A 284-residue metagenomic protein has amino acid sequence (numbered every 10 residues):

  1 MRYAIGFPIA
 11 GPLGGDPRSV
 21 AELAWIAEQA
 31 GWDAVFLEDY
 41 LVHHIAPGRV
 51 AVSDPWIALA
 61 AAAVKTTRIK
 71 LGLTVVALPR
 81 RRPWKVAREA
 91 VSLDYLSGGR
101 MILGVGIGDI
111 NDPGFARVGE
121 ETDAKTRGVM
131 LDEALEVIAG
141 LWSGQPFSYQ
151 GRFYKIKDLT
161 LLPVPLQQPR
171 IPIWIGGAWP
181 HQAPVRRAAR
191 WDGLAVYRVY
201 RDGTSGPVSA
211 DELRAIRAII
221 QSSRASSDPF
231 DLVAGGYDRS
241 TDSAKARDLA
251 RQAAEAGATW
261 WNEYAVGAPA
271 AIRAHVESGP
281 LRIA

Functional and structural regions predicted by a protein language model:
M1-A284: Active-site-adjacent structural elements that line small-molecule/cofactor binding pockets in enzymes
